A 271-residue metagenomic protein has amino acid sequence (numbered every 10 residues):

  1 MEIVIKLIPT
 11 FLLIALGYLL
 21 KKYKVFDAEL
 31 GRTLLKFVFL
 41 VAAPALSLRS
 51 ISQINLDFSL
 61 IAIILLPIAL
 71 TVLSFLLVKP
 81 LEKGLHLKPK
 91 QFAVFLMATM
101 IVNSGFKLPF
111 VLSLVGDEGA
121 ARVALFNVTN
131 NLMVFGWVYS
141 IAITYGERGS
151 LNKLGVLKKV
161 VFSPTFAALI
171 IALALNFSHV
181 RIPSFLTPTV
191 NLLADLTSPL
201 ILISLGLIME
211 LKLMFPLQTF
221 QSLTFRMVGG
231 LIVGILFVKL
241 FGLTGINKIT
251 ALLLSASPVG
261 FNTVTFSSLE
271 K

Functional and structural regions predicted by a protein language model:
M1-K271: Alpha-helical transmembrane segments of multi-pass small-molecule/ion transporters
